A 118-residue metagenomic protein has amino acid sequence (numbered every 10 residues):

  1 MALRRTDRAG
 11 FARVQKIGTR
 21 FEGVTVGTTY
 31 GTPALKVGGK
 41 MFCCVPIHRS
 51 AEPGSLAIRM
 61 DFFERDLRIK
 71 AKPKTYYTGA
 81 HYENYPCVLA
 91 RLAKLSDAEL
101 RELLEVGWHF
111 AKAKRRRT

Functional and structural regions predicted by a protein language model:
M1-T118: Charge-dense, helix-prone N-terminal extensions
